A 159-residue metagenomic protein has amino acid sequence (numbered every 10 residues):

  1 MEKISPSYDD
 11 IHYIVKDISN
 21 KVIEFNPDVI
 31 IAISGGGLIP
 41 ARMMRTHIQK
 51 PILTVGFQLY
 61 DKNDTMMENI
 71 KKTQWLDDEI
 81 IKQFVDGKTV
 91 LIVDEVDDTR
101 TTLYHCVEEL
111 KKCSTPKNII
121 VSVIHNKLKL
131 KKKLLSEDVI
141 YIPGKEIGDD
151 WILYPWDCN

Functional and structural regions predicted by a protein language model:
M1-N26: Active-site-facing substrate-recognition patch
E2, V55, E108-N159: PRPP-dependent phosphoribosyltransferase catalytic core
Y13, K21, F25, I39-F57: Internal alpha/beta domain cores that form substrate/cofactor-binding pockets in large enzymes and binding proteins
V15, Q49-V90, T101-H105: Short, glycine/charge-rich flexible loops or terminal/linker lids adjacent to PRPP-binding catalytic cores
V22-N26, K82-D86, C113-T115: Glycine-rich phosphate-binding loop signature in dinucleotide/nucleotide-binding domains
N26-S34: Short glycine-rich phosphate-binding loop at a beta-alpha junction
V29, L53, L91, I120-S122: A structural signal for isolated positions on well-ordered beta-strands in alpha/beta enzyme cores
